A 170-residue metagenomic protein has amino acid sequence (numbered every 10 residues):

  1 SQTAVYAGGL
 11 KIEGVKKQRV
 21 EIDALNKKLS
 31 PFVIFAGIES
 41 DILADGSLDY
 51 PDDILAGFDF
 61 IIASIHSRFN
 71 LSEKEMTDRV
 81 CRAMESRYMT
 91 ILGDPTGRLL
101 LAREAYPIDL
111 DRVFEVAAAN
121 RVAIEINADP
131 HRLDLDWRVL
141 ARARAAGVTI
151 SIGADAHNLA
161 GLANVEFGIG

Functional and structural regions predicted by a protein language model:
Q2-V33, A44-G170: Charged catalytic cores and adjacent phosphate/nucleic-acid-binding surfaces used for phosphate/nucleic-acid chemistry
A36-I38: Short loop/edge segments at beta-strand edges and connector loops that shape dinucleotide/nucleotide cofactor-binding
